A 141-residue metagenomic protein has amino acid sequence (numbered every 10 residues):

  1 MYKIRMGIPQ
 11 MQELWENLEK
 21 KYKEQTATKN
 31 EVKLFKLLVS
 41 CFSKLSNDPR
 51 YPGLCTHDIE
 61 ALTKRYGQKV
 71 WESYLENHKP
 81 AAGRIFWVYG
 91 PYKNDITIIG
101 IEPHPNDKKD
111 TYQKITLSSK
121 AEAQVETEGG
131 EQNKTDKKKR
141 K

Functional and structural regions predicted by a protein language model:
M1-R5, K23-T28, T63-K141: Enriched for short, Lys/Arg-rich terminal
M6-G7, M11: A short beta-loop-alpha structural element at the N-terminal edge of CoA-dependent acyl/N-acetyltransferase catalytic
E13, P52, P103: Active-site micro-motifs of SAM-dependent methyltransferase domains
E31-A61: Compact soluble domain cores
